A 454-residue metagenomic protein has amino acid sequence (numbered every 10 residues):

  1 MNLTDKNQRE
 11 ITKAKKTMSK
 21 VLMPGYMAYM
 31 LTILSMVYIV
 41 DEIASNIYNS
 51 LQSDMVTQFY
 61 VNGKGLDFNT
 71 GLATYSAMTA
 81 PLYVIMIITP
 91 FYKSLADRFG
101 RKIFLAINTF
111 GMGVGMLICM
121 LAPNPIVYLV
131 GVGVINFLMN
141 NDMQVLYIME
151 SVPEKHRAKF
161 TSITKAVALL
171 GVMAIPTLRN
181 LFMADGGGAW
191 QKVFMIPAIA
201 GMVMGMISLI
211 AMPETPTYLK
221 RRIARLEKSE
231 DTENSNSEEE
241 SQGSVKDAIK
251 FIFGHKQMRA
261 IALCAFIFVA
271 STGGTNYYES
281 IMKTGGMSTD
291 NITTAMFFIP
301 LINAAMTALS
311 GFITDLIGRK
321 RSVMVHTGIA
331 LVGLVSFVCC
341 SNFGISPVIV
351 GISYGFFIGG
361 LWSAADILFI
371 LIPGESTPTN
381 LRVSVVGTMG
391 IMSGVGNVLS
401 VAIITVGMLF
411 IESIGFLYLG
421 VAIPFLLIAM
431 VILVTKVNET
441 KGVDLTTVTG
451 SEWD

Functional and structural regions predicted by a protein language model:
M1-Q52: Cytosolic juxtamembrane N-terminal segment immediately preceding the first transmembrane helix of multi-pass
Y48-S50, F253-A308: Extracytoplasmic gate region of multi-pass secondary transporters
L51-I88: Extracellular/periplasmic helix-loop-helix junction of adjacent transmembrane segments in MFS-like secondary
S76-S94, Q144, F297-S310: Central cavity-lining transmembrane alpha-helices of secondary-active solute carriers, predominantly the Major
I87-P123, I317: Conserved MFS/SLC helix-loop-helix module at the cytosolic interface between two early adjacent transmembrane helices
I126-M139, V348-A364: Hydrophobic core of transmembrane alpha-helices in multi-pass small-molecule transporters, especially MFS/SLC-type
V130-A166: Cytoplasmic helix-loop-helix junction between adjacent transmembrane helices in 12-TM secondary transporters
M139, H156-A184, A200-G201, M389-V401: Glycine-rich segments within core transmembrane alpha-helices of 12-TM secondary carriers
